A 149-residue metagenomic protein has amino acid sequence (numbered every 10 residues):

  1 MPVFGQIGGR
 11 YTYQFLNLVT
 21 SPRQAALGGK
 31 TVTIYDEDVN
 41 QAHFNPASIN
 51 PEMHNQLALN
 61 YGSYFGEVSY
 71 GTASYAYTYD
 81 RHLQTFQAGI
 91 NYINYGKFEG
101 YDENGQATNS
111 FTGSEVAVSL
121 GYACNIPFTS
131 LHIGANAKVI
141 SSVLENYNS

Functional and structural regions predicted by a protein language model:
V3-S149: Subset of outer-membrane beta-barrel
